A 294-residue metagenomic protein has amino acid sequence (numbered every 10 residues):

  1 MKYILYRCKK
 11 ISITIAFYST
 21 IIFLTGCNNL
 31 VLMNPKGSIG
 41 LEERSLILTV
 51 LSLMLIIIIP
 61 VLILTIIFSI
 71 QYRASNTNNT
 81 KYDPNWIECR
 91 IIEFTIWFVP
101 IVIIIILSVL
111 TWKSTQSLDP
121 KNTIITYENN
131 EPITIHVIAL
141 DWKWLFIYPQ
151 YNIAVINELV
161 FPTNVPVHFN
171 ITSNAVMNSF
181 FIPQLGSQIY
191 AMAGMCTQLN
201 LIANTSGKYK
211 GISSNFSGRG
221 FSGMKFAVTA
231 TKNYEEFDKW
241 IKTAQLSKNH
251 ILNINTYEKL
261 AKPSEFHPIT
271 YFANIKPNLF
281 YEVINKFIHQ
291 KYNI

Functional and structural regions predicted by a protein language model:
M1-N29: N-terminal secretory/membrane targeting signals
K2-L5, F17, P60-I63, T256 (+3 more regions): Intrinsically disordered, low-complexity N-terminal regions enriched in serine/proline/glycine with scattered basic
I4-C8, I39-I59, T95-F98: Membrane-entry segments of alpha-helical transmembrane domains in multi-pass membrane proteins
I22, L64-I67, L110: Transmembrane alpha-helix boundary/anchor motif
N29-S45, I70-I294: Non-transmembrane, membrane-proximal soluble domains of secreted or membrane proteins
I58-Y72: Alpha-helical transmembrane segments
